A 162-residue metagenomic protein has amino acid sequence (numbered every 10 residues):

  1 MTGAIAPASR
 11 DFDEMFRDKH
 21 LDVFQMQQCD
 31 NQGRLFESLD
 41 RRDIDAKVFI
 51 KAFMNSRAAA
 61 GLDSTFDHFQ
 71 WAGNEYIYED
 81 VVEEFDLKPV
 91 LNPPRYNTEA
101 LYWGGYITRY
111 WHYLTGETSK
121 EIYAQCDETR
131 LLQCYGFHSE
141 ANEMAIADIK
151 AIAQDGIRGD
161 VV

Functional and structural regions predicted by a protein language model:
M1, S119, Y123-T129, I152 (+1 more regions): Intrinsically disordered, low-complexity tails and linkers flanking structured cores
M1-C29: N-terminal intrinsically disordered, low-complexity tails enriched in polar/charged
T2-D13, D67-L101, L114: Long, compositionally biased
R17, A52, E99-T118, C126-E140: A structured, charge-rich N-terminal accessory region that forms the first stable segment of a protein and links
K19-L21, Q25-D80: N-terminal interaction modules that seed assembly of large macromolecular complexes
C29-G33, L62, Y76-V82, K88 (+3 more regions): Substrate/cofactor-recognition hotspot
I44-K51, K88-P93, S119-Y123: Short, surface-exposed acidic
L132-V162: Glycine-rich, aromatic-bearing surface loops/beta-hairpins
